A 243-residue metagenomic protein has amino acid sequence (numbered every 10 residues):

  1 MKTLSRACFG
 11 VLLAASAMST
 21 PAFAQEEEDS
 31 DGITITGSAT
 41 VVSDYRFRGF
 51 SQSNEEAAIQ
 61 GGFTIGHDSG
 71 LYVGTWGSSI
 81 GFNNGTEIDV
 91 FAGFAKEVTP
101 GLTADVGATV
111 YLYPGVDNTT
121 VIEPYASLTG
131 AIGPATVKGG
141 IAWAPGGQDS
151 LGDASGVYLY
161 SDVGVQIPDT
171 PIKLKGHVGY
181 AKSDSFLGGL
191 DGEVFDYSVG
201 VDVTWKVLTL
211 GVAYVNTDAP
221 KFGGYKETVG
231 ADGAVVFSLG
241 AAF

Functional and structural regions predicted by a protein language model:
M1-T34: Cleavable N-terminal export/targeting peptides
D29-S43, L71: Transmembrane beta-strand segments of Gram-negative outer membrane beta-barrel proteins
D31-I33, E55-I59, N84-I88, T120-I122 (+3 more regions): Residues that define the transmembrane beta-barrel architecture of outer-membrane proteins
V41-F47, G77-G81, V110-P114, G130-P134 (+6 more regions): Transmembrane beta-strands of outer-membrane beta-barrel pores
N54-V106, A241-F243: Glycine- and aromatic-enriched membrane insertion/assembly motifs of diderm outer-membrane and organelle channel
G61, V90-A92, V106, P124-A126 (+3 more regions): Membrane-embedded beta-strands of outer-membrane beta-barrel proteins, especially the hydrophobic/small aromatic
S69-T75, P100-V106, G133-G139, D169-L174 (+1 more regions): Repeated loop/turn-to-beta-strand initiation elements of outer-membrane beta-barrel proteins
V199, V203-W205, V229-F243: Outer-membrane beta-barrel "beta-signal"
